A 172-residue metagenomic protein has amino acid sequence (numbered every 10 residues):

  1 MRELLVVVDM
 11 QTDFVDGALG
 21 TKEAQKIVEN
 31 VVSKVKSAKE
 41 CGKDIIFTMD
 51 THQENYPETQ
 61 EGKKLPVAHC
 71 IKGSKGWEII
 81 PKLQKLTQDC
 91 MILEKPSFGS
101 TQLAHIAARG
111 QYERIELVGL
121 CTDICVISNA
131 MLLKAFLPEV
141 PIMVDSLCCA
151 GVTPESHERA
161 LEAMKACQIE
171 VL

Functional and structural regions predicted by a protein language model:
M1-M91, M143, E158-K165, E170: Active-site acidic carboxylates
M1-R2, G42, Q111-I115, E139: A general structural motif
A18, P57-T59, L103-H105, S128-A130 (+1 more regions): Short, well-ordered secondary-structure micro-motifs
A24-I27, D123, G151-T153: Active-site glycine- and acidic-residue-rich loops that bind and position anionic ligands or nucleotide-like cofactors
S33-S37, I127-L137: Histidine-anchored nucleotide/phosphate-binding helix
D50, F98, L147-C149: Active-site beta-loop-alpha junctions enriched in small/polar residues
G73-I124: Internal catalytic-core helix/loop-beta-alpha segment that presents or stabilizes conserved functional determinants
E116-L120, P141-T153: A short glycine-rich beta-strand->turn/loop micro-motif centered on a GG-aromatic cluster
